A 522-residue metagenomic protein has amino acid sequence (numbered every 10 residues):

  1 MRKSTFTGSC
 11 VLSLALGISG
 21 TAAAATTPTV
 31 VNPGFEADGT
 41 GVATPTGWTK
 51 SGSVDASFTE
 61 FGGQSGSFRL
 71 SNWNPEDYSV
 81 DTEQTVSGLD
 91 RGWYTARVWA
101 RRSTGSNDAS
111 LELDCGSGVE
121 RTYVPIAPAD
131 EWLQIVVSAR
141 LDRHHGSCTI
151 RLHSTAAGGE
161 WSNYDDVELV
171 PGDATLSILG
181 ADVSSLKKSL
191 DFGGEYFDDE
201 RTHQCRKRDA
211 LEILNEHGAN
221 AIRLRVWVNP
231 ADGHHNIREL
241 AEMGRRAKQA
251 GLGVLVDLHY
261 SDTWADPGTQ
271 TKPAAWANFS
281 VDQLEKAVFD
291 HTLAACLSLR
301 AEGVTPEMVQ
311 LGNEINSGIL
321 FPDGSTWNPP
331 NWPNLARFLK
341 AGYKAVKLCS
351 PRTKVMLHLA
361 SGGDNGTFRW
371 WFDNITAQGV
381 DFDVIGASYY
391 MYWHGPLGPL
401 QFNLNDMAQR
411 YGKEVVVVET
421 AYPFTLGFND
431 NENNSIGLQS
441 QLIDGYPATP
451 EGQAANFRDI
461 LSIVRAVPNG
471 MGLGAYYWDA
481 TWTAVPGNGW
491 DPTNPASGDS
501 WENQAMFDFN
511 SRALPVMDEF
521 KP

Functional and structural regions predicted by a protein language model:
A25-K50, D173-V183: Extracellular carbohydrate-recognition regions
F35, V80-N107, I135-A139, V167 (+3 more regions): Extra-cytoplasmic beta-strand recognition segments
E36-E76, D209: Extracellular glycan-recognition surfaces and repeat-rich motifs
G116-G146: Extracellular carbohydrate recognition and processing domains and analogous Trp-centered ligand-binding platforms
D191-F192, D406, T425-D459, I463 (+2 more regions): Aromatic-rich peripheral "rim/lid" segments of glycoside hydrolase catalytic domains that contact and position glycan
R206-A265, P273, P329-R352, L400-R410: Aromatic-lined substrate-binding rim segments of carbohydrate-active enzymes
N236-E239, D266-F382, G395-L404, W490-D499 (+1 more regions): Active-site cleft segment of glycoside hydrolase catalytic domains centered on the general acid/base Glu
K354, N365-I443, E451-G452, R458-A466 (+1 more regions): Glycoside hydrolase catalytic-domain groove-lining segments
